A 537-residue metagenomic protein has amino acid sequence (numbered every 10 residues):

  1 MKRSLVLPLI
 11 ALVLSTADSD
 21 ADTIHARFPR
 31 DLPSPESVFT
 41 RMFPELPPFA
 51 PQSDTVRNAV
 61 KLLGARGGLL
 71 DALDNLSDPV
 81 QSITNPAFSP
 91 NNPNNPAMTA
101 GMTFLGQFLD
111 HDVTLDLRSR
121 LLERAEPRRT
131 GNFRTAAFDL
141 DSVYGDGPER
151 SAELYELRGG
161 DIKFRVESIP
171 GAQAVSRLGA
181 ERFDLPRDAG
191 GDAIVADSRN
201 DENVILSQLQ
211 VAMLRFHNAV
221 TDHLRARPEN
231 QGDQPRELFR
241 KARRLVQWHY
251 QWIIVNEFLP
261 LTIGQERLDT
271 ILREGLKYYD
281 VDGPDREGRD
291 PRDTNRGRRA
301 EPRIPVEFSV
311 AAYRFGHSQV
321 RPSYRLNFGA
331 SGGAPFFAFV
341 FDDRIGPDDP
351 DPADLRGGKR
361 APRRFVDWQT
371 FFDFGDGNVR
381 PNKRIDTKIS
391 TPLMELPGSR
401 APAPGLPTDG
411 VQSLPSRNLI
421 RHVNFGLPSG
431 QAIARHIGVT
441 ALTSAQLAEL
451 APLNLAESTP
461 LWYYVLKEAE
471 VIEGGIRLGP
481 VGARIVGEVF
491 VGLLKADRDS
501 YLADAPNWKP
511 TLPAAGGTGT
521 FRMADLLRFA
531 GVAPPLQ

Functional and structural regions predicted by a protein language model:
M1-V6: Bacterial N-terminal signal peptides that target proteins for export
L7-S15: Bacterial N-terminal signal peptides
L14-D22: Bacterial Sec-dependent signal peptides at the C-terminal "C-region" and cleavage site
A21-R199, N203-V204, D222-Q537: Terminal regions of secretory-pathway proteins
L214-H217: Juxtadomain coupling helices with adjacent low-complexity linkers
